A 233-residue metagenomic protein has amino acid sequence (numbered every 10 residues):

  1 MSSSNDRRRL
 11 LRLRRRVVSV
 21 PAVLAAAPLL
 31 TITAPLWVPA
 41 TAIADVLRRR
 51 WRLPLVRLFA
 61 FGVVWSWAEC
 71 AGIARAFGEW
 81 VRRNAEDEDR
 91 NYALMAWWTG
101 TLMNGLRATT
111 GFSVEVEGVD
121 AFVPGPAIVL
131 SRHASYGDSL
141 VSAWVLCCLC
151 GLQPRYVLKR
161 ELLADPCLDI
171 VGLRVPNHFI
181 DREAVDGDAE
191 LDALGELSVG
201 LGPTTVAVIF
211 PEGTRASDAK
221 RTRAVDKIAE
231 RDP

Functional and structural regions predicted by a protein language model:
S2-A127, V141: Membrane-anchoring hydrophobic helices of lipid-metabolizing enzymes
Y92-A93, W97-P233: Soluble catalytic domains of membrane acyltransferases
